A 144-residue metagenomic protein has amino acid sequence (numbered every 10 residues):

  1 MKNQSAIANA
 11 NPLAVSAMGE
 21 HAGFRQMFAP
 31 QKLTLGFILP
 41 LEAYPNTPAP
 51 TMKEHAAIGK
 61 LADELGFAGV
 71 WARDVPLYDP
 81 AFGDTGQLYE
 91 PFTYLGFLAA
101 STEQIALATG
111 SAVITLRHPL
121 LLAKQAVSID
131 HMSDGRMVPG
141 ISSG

Functional and structural regions predicted by a protein language model:
K2-S101: N-terminal beta1-alpha1-beta2 module of alpha/beta enzyme domains
P30-P50, I114-G144: Flexible, glycine-rich active-site loops centered on histidine and acidic residues that chelate a metal or position
A68-V75, L107-T109, V138-S142: Short beta-strand segments at enzyme active-site cores
G83-Q87, S111-H118: Short secondary-structure transition/capping motifs
G96-A100, A106-I114: Structural motif corresponding to the early beta-alpha repeats
